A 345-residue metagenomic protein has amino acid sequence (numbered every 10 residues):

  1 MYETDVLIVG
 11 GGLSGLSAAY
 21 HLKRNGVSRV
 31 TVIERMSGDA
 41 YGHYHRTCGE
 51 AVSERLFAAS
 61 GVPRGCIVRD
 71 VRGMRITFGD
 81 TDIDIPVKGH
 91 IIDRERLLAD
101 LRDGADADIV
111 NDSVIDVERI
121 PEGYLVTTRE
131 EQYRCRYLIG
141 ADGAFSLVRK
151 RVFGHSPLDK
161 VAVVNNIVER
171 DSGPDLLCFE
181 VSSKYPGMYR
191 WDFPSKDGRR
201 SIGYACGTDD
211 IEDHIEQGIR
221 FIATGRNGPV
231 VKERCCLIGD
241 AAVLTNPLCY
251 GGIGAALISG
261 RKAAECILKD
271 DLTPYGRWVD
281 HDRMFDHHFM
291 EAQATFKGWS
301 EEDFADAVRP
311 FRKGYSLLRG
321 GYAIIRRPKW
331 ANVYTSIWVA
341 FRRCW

Functional and structural regions predicted by a protein language model:
M1-S14: Beta1/beta-strand and adjacent pyrophosphate-binding region of the FAD-binding site in flavoprotein oxidoreductases
L7, K23-H45: Glycine-rich FAD pyrophosphate-binding loop
M36-S60: Conserved N-terminal glycine-rich FAD pyrophosphate-binding loop of Rossmann-like flavoproteins
R55-R151, P157-V161: Conserved N-terminal helical subregion
V114-D116, Y204-V279: FAD/FMN-dependent oxidoreductases across multiple families
A144-E212: Conserved FAD-binding catalytic core of PHBH/FMO-like flavoproteins
E265-F304: Active-site-proximal substrate-binding core of FAD-dependent oxidoreductases
E301-W345: C-terminal auxiliary extensions adjacent to catalytic cores
